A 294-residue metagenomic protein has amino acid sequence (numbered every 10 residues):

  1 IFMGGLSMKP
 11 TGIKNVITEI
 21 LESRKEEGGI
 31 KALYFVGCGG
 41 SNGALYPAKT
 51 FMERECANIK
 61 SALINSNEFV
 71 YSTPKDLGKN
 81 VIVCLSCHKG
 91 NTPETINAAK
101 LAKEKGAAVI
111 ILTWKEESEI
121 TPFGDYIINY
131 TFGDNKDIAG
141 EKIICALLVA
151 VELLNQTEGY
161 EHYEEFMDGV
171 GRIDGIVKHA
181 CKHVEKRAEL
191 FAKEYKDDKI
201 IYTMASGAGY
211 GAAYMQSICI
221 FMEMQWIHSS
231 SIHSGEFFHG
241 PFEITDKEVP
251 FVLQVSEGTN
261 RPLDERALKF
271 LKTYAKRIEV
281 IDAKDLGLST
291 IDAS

Functional and structural regions predicted by a protein language model:
G4-A32, D134, V151-I232: Active-site phosphate/pyrophosphate-binding segments
S23-K25, Y71-G78, G240-D246: Short amphipathic alpha-helix with an adjacent loop that forms part of the alpha/beta core around
G29-Y163, G169, Q254-A283: Glycine-rich phosphate-binding loops that contact phosphosugars or nucleotide phosphates
E68-T73, R187-L190, E236-P241: Short acidic active-site motifs
N80-I82, D246-L253, D292-S294: Short basic, glycine-rich beta-strand/loop surfaces that mediate nucleic-acid
E117, E236-F237, L286: Positions that flank functional sites
G211-D282: Internal helical hairpin/lid segments
A283-S294: Structured C-terminal subdomain patch of bacterial secreted/periplasmic proteins
